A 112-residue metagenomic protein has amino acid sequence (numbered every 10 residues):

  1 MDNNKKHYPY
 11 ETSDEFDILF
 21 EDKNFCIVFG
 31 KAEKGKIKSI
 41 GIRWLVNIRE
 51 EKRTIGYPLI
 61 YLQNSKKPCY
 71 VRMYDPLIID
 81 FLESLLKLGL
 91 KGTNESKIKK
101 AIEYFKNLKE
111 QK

Functional and structural regions predicted by a protein language model:
M1-N24: Negatively charged, low-complexity tracts enriched in Asp/Glu with abundant Ser/Thr
H7-Y10, A32, K87: Charge-dense, helix-prone N-terminal extensions
F25-E33, K38-N47: Canonical SH2 domain fold
V46-K112: Mixed-charge, Lys/Arg-enriched low-complexity segments
